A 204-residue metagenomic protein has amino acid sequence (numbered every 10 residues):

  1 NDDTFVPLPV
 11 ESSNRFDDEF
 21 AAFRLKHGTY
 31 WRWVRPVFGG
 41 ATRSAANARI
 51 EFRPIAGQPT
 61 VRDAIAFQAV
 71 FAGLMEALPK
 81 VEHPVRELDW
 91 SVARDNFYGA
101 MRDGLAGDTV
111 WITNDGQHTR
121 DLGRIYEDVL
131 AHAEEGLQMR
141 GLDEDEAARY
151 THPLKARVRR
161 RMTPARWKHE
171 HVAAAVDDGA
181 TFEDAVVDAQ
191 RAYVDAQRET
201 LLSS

Functional and structural regions predicted by a protein language model:
N1-S204: C-terminal accessory/tail domains of diverse enzymes
